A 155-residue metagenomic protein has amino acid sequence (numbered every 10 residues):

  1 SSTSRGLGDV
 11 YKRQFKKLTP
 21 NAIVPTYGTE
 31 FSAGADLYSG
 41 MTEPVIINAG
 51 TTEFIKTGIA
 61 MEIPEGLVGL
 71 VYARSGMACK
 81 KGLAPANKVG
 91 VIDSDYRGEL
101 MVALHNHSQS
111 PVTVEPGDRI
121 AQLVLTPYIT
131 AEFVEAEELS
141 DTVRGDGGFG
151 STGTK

Functional and structural regions predicted by a protein language model:
S1-Y11: Single conserved hydrophobic/aromatic residue that forms the stacking wall/gate of nucleotide- or nucleobase-binding
D9-K155: DUTPase catalytic domain/fold
